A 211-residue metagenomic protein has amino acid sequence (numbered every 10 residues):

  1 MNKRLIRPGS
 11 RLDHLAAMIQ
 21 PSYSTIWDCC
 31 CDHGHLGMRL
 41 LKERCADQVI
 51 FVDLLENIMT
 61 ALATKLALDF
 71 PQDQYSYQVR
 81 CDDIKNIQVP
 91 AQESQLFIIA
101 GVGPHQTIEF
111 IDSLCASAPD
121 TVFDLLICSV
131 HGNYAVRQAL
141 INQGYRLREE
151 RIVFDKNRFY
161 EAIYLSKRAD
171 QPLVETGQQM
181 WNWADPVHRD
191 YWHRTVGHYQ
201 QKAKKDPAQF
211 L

Functional and structural regions predicted by a protein language model:
M1-S24, M38-R39, E56: S-adenosyl-L-methionine
N2-D13, N86-Q88, L96-I99, H105-L211: Class I S-adenosyl-L-methionine
Y23-D32: Conserved class I S-adenosyl-L-methionine
H33-A46: Conserved SAM-binding loop of SAM-dependent methyltransferases across substrates and taxa, primarily the Class I
L41, T60-F70, R137, I141 (+1 more regions): Class I S-adenosyl-L-methionine
E43-C45, L68-Q74, S117-D120: Short helix-capping segments at alpha-helix termini
Q48-D53: Conserved SAM-binding motif I beta-strand of class I
N57-A91: S-adenosyl-L-methionine
